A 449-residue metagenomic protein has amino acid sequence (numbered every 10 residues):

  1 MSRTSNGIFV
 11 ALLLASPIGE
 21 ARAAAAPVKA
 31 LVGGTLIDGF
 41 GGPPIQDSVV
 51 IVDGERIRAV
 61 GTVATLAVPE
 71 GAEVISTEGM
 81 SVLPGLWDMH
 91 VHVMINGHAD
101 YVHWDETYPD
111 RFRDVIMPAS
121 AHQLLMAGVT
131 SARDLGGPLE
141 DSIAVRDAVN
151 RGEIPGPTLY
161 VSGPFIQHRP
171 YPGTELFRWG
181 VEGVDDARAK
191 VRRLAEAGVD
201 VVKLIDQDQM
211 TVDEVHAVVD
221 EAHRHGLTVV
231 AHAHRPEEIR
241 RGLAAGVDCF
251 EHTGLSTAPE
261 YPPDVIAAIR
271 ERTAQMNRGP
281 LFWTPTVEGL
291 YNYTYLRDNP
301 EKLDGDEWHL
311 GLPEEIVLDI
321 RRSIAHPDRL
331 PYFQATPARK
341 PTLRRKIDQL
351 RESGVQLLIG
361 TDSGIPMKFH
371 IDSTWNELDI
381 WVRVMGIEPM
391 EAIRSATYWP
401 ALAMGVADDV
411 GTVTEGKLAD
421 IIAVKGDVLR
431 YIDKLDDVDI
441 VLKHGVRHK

Functional and structural regions predicted by a protein language model:
G7-P17: Bacterial N-terminal signal peptides
G34, V50, E55, G79 (+12 more regions): Divalent metal-coordination and catalytic microenvironments
L36, F40-L83: Histidine-rich, glycine-flanked metal-binding segment
M80-A148, P172, D213, H234-H252: Metal-associated gating/positioning segment near the N- to mid-region
V93-F112, H168-D185, G254-E260, D328-A335: Acidic/histidine-rich helix-loop elements that form or flank divalent-metal/phosphate-binding sites at the catalytic
M117-E140, P157-P164, A197-Q207, T228 (+3 more regions): Divalent metal-dependent hydrolysis catalytic cores, especially in the metallo-beta-lactamase
L204-R339, L358, I365, M385-G386 (+2 more regions): Active-site core of metal-dependent hydrolases
R224, D328-Y332, K340-D427: His/Asp/Glu-enriched, well-ordered alpha-helical/loop segment that forms or immediately abuts the divalent-metal
